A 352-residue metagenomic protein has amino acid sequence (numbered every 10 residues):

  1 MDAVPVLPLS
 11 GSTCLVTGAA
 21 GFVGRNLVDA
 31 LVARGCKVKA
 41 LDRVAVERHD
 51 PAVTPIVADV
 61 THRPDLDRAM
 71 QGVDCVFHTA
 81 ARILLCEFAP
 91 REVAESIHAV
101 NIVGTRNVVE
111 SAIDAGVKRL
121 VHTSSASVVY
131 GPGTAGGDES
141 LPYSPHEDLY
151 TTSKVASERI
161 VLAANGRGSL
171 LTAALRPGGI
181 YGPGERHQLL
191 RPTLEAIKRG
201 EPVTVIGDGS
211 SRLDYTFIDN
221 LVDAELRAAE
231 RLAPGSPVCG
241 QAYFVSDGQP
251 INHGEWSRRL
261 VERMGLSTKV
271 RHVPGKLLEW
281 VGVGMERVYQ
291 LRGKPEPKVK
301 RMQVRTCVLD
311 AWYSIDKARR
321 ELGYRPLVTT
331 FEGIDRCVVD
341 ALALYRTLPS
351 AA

Functional and structural regions predicted by a protein language model:
D2-L7, T13, Y313-E321, R325-A352: Amphipathic terminal alpha-helices
T13-R34: N-terminal Rossmann NAD(P)H-binding glycine-rich loop of SDR-like oxidoreductase domains
E47, V57-V100, S111: NAD(P)H-binding glycine-rich loop region in Rossmannoid oxidoreductase-like domains and their noncatalytic homologs
V103-Y150: Conserved Rossmann-fold NAD(P)-dependent oxidoreductase catalytic core, especially the SDR/UDP-sugar
N107, A156-S157, E185-P192, G207-R231 (+1 more regions): Substrate-positioning beta->alpha
V129-Y130, A173-P192: Flexible, glycine-rich beta-alpha linker
E147-A173: Active-site Tyr-X1-5-Lys
R231-K298, D335-R336, L348-A352: Mid/C-terminal beta-alpha module of Rossmann-like enzyme folds, strongest in SDR-family dehydrogenases/epimerases
